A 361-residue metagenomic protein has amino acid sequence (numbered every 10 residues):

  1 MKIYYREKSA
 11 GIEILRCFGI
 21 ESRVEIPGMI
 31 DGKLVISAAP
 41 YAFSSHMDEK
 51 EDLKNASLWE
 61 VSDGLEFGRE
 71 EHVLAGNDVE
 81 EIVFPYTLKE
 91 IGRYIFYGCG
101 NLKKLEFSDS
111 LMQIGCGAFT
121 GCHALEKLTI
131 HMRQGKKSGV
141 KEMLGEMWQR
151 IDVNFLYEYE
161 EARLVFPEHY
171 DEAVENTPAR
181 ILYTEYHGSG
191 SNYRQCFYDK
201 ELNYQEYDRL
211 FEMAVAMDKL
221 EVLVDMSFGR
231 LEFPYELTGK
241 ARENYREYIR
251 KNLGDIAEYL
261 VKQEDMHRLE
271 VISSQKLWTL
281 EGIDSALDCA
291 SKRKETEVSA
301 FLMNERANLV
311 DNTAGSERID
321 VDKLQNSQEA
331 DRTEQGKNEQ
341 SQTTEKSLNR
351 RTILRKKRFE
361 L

Functional and structural regions predicted by a protein language model:
M1-G11, F18-I36, D48-E90, G100-Q113 (+5 more regions): Structural signature of tandem-repeat unit edges
M1-Y4, I14-G19, A39-A42, L237 (+3 more regions): Surface-exposed repetitive/solenoidal architectures
A42, H72, Y94-I95, G117-A118: C-terminal per-repeat helix/turn "cap" of leucine-rich repeat
R93, E264-S273, E295-N304: Ankyrin repeat structural motif
I114-G139, D284-T313: Long amphipathic alpha-helical scaffold regions
G239-E243, V271-W278, A300-L309: Ankyrin repeat domain, specifically the short helix-to-loop turn at the C-terminus of the second helix of each repeat
E247-K262, S273, L280-S291, T313-Q325: Ankyrin-repeat boundary/"N-cap" motif
D288-L361: Charge-dense, extended regions
